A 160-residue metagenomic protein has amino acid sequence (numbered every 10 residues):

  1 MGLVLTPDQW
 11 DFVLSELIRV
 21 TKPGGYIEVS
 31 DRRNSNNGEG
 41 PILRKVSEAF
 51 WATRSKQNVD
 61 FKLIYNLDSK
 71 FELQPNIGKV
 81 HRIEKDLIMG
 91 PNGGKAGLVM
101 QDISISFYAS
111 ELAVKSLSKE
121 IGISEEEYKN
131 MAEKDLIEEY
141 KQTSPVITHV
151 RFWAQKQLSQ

Functional and structural regions predicted by a protein language model:
M1-D11: A short SAM/SAH-binding and catalytic strip from SAM-dependent methyltransferases
G2, L14-I18, W51, D68 (+2 more regions): Amphipathic alpha-helical interaction motifs in eukaryotic regulatory proteins
V4, N37-G40, N58, G122 (+1 more regions): Charge-dense, low-complexity intrinsically disordered segments
W10, I64, P145-I147: Active-site-proximal structural scaffolding
W10-Y26: A short glycine-rich, Lys/Arg-flanked "PGG" loop and its adjoining helix->strand segment in the class I
K22-Y108: Conserved catalytic/acceptor-binding region of the Class I
Q74-Q160: C-terminal lobe and adjacent flexible extensions of AdoMet/dcAdoMet transferase-like proteins
